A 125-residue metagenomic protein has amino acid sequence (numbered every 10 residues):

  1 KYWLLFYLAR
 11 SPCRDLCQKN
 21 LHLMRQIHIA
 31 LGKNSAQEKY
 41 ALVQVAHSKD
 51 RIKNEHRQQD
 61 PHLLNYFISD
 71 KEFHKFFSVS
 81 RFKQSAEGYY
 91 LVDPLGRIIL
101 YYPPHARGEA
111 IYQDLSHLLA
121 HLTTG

Functional and structural regions predicted by a protein language model:
K1-L4, K19, K33-A36, D114-L115 (+1 more regions): Non-globular targeting/processing and membrane-anchoring segments
K1-M24: Short active-site neighborhood of thiol/selenol oxidoreductases, capturing the structured segment around
Y7, Y40-L42, L91: Structural beta-sheet core signal
L8-S11, V43-A46, P103: Structural motif
L21-L42: Conserved helix-turn-beta segment immediately C-terminal to the redox Cys motif in thioredoxin-like folds
I27-A30, V79, H117: A generic secondary-structure signal
K39-A41, H47-E87: Short, internal strand/loop/helix patches that form the active-site neighborhood or redox-interaction surface
S85-A86, L91-G125: Thiol-/selenol-based redox modules, centered on thioredoxin-like and closely related oxidoreductase domains
